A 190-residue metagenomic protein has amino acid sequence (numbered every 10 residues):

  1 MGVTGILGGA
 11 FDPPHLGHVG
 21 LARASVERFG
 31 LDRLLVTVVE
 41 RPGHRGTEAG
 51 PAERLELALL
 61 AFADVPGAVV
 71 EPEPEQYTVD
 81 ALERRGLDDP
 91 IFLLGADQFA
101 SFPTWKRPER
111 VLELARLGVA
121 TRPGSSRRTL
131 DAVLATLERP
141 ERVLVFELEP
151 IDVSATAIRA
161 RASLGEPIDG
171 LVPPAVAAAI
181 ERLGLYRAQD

Functional and structural regions predicted by a protein language model:
M1-D190: Nucleotidyltransferase catalytic core that binds NTPs
